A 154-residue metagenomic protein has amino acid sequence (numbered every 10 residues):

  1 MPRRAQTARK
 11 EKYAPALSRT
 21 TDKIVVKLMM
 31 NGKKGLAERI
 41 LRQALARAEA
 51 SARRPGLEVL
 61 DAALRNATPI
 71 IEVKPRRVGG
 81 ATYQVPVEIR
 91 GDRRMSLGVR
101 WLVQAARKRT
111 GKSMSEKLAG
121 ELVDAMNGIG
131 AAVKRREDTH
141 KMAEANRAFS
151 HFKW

Functional and structural regions predicted by a protein language model:
M1-N31, G35-E38, R42-W154: Strongly charged
